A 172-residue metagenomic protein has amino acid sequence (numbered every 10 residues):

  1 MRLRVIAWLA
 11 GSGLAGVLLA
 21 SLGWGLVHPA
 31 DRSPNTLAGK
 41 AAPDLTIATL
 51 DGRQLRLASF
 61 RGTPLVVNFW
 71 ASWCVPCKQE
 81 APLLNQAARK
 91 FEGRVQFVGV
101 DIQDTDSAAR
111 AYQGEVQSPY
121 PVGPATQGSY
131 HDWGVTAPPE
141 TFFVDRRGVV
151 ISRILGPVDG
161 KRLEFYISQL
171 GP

Functional and structural regions predicted by a protein language model:
M1-D44, A48, P172: N-terminal targeting signals for export/organelle localization
S21, G25, E140-P172: Thiol-/selenol-based redox modules, centered on thioredoxin-like and closely related oxidoreductase domains
T36, D44-L65, F91: A short beta-strand-turn-helix
P64-L65, V95, P139: Alpha/beta-hydrolase fold active-site loops
F69-R89: Conserved redox-active cysteine motifs that mediate thiol-disulfide chemistry, especially di-cysteine Cys-X(1-2)-Cys
V98, R110-R147: Short, internal strand/loop/helix patches that form the active-site neighborhood or redox-interaction surface
